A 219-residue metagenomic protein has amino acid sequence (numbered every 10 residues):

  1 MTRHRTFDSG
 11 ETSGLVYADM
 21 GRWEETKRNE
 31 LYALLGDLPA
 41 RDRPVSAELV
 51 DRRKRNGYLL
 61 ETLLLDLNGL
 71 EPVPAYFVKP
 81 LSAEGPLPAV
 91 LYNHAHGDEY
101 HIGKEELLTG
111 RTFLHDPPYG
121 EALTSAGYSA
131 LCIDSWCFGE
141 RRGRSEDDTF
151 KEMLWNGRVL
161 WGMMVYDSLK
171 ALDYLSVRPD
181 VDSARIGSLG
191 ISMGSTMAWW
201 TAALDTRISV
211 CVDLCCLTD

Functional and structural regions predicted by a protein language model:
M1-E61, L67: N-terminal targeting or regulatory segments adjacent to alpha/beta-hydrolase or S9 domains
L60-T62, P72, S183: Short coil/loop residues immediately preceding or within conserved phosphate-binding loops of NTP-utilizing enzyme
L67-G69, K79, A95-G97, C137 (+1 more regions): Short, flexible loop/turn elements at secondary-structure junctions
N68-E71, R111: Glycine-rich anion/phosphate-binding loops
L70-V73, P80-A89, H96: Proline/glycine-enriched tight loop/beta-turn segments at coil->beta junctions that connect or precede beta-strands
G85, N93-L172, S176-V177: Cap/lid segment of the alpha/beta-hydrolase catalytic domain
A89-Y92, L131-C132, G187, V210-D213: Structural recognition of the beta-strand scaffold that forms the well-ordered cores of secreted hydrolase catalytic
L169-D219: Primarily recognizes the serine-hydrolase "nucleophile elbow" in alpha/beta-hydrolase and SGNH/GDSL folds
